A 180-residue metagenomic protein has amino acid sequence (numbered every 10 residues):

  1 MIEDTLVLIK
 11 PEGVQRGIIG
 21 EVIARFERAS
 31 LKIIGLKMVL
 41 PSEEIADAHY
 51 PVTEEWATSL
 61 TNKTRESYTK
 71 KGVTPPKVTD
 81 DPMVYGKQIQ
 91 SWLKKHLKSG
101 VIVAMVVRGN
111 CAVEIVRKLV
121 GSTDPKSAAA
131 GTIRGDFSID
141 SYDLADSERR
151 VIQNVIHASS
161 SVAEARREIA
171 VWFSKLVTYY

Functional and structural regions predicted by a protein language model:
M1-Y180: Non-catalytic terminal and connector segments of soluble metabolic enzymes
